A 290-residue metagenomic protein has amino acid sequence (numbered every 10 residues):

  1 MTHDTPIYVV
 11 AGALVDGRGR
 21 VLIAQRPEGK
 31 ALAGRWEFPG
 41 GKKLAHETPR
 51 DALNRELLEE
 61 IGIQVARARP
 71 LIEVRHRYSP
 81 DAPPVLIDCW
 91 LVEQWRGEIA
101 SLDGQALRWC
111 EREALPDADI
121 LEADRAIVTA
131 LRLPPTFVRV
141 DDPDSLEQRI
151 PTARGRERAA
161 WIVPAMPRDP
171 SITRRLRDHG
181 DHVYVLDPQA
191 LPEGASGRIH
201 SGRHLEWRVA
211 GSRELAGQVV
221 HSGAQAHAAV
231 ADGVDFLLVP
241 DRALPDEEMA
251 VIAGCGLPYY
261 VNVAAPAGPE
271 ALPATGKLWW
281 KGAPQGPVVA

Functional and structural regions predicted by a protein language model:
M1-V21: Conserved N-terminal beta-strand and adjoining loop/helix that marks the start of the Nudix/MutT-like hydrolase domain
R20-E60: Conserved Nudix-box catalytic region and its N-terminal flanking loop in Nudix hydrolases and closely related
R35, I99-A159, V289-A290: Nudix hydrolase/Nudix homology domain
I63-E73, W90: A short coil-to-beta-strand element that immediately follows conserved catalytic motifs
V74-I99: Active-site-adjacent beta-strand/loop module that shapes the phosphate/pyrophosphate-binding cleft
S145-G217, G223-Q225: N-terminal active-site wall of soluble small-molecule enzyme domains
Y184, A190-S196, L205, A216 (+2 more regions): Catalytic cores of alpha/beta
D235-L244, A264-A290: Glycine-rich phosphate-binding active-site loops on the catalytic face of alpha/beta enzymes
